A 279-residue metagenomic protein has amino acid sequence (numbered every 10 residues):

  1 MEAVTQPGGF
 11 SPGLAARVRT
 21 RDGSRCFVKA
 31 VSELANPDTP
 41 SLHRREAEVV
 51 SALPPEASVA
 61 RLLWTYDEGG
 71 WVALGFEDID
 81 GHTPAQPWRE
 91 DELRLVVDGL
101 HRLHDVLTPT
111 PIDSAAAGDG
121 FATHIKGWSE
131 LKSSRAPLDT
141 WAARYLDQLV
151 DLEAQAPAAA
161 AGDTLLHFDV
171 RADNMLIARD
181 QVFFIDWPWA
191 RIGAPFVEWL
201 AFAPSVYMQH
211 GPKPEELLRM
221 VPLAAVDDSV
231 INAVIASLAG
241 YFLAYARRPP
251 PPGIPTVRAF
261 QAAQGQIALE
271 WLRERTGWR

Functional and structural regions predicted by a protein language model:
M1, A263-R279: Regulatory N- and C-terminal appendages and interdomain linkers associated with kinase/kinase-like NTP transferase
G9-R19, F27-V28, L152-V197: Active-site acidic catalytic loop and adjacent metal/ATP-binding pocket of ATP-dependent phosphoryl transfer enzymes
C26-E68, Q86-R102, V197, V206: A conserved alpha-helical element in kinase catalytic cores
L34-S41, P249-A259: Short, flexible/disordered intra-domain loops and linkers
G69-H82: Conserved short submotifs of the Hanks-type protein kinase catalytic core that shape the nucleotide-binding pocket
T108-H167, P222: An alpha-helical support segment within catalytic cores of ATP-dependent transferases
F196-V226, I235-G253, I267: Active-site activation/catalytic loop segments of kinase-like enzymes and analogous catalytic loops in related
